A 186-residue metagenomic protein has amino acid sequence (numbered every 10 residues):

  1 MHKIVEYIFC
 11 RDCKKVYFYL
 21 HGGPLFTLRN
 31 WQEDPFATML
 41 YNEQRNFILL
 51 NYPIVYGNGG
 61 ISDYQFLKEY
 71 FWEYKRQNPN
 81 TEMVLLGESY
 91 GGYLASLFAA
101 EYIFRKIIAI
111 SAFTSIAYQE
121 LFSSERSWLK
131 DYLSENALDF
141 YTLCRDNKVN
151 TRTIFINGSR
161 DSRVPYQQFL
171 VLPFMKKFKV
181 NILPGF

Functional and structural regions predicted by a protein language model:
H21-F26: Active-site glycine-rich loops that stabilize anionic/oxyanionic intermediates across multiple enzyme folds
T27-A37, Q167: The serine-hydrolase catalytic nucleophile loop
Y41-G57: Conserved alpha/beta-hydrolase
N58-Q77: Alpha/beta-hydrolase active-site loop
G87-G91, A95: Gly/Ala-rich beta-loop-alpha elbow adjacent to hydrolase catalytic centers
L97-A137: Hydrolase active-site cap/lid region
V149, F155-N157: Short beta-strand/loop motif that positions the catalytic acidic residue of the alpha/beta-hydrolase fold
S162-Q168: Conserved alpha/beta-hydrolase "acid-adjacent" motif
